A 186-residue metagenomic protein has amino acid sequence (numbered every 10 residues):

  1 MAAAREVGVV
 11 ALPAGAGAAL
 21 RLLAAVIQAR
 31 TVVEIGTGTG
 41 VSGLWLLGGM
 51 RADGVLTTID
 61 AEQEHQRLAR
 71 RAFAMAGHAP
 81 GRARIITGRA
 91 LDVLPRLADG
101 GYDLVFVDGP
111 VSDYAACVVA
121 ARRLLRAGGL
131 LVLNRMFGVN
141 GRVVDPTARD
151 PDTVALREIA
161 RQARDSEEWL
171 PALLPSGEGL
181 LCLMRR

Functional and structural regions predicted by a protein language model:
M1-A11: Rossmann-like AdoMet
A14-R186: S-adenosylmethionine/decaboxylated-SAM
